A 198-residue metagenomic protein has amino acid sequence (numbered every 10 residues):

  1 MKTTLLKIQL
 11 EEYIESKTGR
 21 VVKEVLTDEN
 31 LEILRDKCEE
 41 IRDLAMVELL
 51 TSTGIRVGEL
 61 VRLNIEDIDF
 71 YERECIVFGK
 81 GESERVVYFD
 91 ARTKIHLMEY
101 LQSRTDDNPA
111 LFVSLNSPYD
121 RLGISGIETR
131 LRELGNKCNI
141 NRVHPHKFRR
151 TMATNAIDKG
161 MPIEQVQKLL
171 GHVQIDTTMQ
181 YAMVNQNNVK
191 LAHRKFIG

Functional and structural regions predicted by a protein language model:
M1-G198: Conserved catalytic core of the tyrosine transesterase superfamily
